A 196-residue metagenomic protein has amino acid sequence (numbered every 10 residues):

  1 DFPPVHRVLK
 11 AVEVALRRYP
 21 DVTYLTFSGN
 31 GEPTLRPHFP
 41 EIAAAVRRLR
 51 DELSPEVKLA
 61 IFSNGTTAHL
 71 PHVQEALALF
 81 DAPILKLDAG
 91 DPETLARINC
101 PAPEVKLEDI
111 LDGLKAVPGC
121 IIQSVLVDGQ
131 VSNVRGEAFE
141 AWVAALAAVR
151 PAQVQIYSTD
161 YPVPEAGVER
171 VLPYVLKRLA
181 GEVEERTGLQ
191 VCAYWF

Functional and structural regions predicted by a protein language model:
D1-T26, H38-E41: Conserved alpha-helical substructure of the radical SAM core
V5, A43, F139, L172-K177: Amphipathic alpha-helical segments in well-structured domains
V5, L9, G136-V143, A180: Short, amphipathic alpha-helical "lid/cap" segments that border enzyme active or binding sites
L16, V46, R50, A180-V183: Conserved hydrophobic residues forming the short capping helix/wall of the S-adenosyl-L-methionine
D21, P55-V57, L189: Residue-level signal for beta-strand positions within conserved beta-sheet cores that form or flank
S28-G31: Short, charge-patterned binding micro-sites
T34-E169: Conserved AdoMet/S-adenosylmethionine-binding subsite of the radical SAM
L172-F196: Binuclear metal-ion centers of metallo-dependent hydrolases, dominated by the metallo-beta-lactamase
